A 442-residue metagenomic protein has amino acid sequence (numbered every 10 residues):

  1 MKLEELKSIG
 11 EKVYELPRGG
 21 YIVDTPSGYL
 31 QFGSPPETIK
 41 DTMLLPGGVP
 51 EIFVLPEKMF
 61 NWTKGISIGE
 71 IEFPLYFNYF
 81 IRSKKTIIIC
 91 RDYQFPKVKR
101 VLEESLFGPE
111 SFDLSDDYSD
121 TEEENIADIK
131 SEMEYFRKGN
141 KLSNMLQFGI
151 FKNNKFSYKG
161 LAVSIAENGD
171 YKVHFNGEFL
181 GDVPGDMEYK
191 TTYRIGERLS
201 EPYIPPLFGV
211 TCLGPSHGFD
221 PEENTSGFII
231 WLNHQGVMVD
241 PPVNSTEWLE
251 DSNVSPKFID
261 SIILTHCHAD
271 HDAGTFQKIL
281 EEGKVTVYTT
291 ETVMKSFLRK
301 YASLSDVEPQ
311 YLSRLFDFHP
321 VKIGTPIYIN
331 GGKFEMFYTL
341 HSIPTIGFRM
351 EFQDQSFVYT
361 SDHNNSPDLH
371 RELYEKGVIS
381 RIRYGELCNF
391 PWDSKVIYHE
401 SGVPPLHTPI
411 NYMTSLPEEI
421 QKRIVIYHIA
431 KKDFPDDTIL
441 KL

Functional and structural regions predicted by a protein language model:
M1-N140, S366-L442: Cap/insert and terminal regions of metallo-dependent hydrolase folds
G19-V23, S226-I230, P344-M350: Short beta-strand scaffold segments in enzyme catalytic cores
A127-K159, D186-Y189, I195, E291-P344 (+1 more regions): Metallo-beta-lactamase
Y135-G227, L232-V237: Non-catalytic propeptide/linker segments at domain boundaries
L213-H217, P241-N244, C267, T339-H341 (+3 more regions): Active-site metal-binding loops of divalent metal-dependent hydrolases
S255-E282: Di-metal (Zn2+ and/or Mg2+/Mn2+) metal-binding site signature of metallo-dependent hydrolases with the MBL/beta-CASP
V285-K295, R423-H428: Short internal beta-strands
K322-G377: Catalytic core of the metallo-beta-lactamase
